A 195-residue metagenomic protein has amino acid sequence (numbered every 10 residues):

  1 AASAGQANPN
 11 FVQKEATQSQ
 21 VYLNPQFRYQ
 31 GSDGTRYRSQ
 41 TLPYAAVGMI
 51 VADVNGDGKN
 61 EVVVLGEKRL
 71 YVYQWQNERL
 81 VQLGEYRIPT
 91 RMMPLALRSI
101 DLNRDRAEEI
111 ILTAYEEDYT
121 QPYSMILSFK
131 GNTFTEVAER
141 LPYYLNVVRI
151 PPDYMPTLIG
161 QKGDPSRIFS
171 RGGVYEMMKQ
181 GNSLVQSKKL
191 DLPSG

Functional and structural regions predicted by a protein language model:
A1-G195: Beta-propeller-forming repeat regions
